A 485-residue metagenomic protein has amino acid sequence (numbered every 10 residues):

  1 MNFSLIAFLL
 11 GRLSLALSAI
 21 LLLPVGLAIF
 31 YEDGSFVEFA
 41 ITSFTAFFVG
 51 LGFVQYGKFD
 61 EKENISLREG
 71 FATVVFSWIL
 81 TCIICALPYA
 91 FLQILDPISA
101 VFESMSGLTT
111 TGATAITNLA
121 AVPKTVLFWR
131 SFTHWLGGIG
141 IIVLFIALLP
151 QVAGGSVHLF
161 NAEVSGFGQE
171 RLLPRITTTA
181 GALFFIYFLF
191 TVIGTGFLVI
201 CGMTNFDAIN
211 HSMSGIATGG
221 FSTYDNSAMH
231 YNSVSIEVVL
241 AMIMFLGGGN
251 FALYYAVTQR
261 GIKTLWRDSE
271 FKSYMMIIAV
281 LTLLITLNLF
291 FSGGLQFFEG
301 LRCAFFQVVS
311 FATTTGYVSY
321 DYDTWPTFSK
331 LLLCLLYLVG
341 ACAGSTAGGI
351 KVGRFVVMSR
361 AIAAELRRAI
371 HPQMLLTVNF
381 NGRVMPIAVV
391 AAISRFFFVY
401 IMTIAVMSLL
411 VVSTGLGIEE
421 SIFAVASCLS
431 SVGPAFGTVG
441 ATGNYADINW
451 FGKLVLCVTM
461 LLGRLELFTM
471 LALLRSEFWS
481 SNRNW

Functional and structural regions predicted by a protein language model:
M1-W485: Membrane-proximal intracellular helices of multi-pass ion channels
